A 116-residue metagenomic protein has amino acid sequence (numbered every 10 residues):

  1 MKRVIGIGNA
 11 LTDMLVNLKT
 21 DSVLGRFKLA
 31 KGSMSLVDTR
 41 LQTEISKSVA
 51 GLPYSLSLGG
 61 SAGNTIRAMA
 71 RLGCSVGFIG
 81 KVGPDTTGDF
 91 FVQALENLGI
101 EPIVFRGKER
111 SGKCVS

Functional and structural regions predicted by a protein language model:
M1-I79: Glycine-rich phosphate/adenosyl-contacting loop at the front of the ribokinase-like
K81-G83: Alpha-helical transmembrane segments within multi-pass membrane transporters and channels
G88: Ligand-binding beta-strand-loop-alpha-helix segment within the catalytic cores of soluble metabolic enzymes
F91: Anionic-ligand anchoring segments at beta-strand to alpha-helix junctions in alpha/beta enzyme folds, i.e., glycine
A94-S111: A glycine-rich helix N-cap at a beta->alpha junction
K113-S116: Short beta-strand scaffold segments in enzyme catalytic cores
